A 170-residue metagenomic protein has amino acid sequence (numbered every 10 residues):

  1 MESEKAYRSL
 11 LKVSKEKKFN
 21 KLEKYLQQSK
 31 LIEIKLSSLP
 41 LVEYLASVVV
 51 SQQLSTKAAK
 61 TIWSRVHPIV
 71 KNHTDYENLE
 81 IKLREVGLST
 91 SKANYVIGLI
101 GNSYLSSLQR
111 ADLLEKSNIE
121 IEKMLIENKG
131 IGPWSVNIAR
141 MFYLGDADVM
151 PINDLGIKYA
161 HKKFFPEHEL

Functional and structural regions predicted by a protein language model:
M1-K116: N-terminal polyanion-binding entry modules of DNA glycosylases/AP lyases and select other DNA-binding proteins
K18, K163-F164: Intrinsic disorder/low-structure terminal segments
H67, Y104, Y143-L144, F165: Residue-level detector of secondary-structure transition/capping positions
S117-K163: Catalytic DNA-binding helix-loop module of base-excision-repair DNA glycosylases/AP lyases
P166-L170: Primarily interfacial, aromatic-capped hydrophobic alpha-helices that serve as membrane anchors
